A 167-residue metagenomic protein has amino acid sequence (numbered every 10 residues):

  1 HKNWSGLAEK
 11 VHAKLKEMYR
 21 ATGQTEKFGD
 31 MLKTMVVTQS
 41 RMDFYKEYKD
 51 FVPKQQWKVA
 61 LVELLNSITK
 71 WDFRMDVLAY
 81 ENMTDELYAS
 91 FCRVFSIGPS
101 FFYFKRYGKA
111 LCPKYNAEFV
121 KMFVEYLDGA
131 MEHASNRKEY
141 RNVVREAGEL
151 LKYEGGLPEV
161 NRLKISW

Functional and structural regions predicted by a protein language model:
H1-W167: Eukaryote-biased, non-catalytic alpha-solenoid scaffold regions
